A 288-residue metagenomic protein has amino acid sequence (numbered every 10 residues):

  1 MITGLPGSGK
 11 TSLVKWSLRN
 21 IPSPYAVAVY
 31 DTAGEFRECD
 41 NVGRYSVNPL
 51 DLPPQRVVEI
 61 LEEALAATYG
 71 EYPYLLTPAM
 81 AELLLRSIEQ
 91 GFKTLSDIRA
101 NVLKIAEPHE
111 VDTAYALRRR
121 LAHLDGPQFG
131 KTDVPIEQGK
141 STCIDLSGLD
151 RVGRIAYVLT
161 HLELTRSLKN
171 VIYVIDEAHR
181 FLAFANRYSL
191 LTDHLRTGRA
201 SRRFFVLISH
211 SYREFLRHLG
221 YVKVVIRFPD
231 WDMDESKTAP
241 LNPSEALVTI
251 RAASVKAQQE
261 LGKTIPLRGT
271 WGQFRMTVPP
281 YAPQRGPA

Functional and structural regions predicted by a protein language model:
M1-L18, S147-P243: Conserved P-loop NTPase motor cores
M1-L5, T11-Q90: Switch/coupling segment of Walker-type NTPase motor domains
P24-T32, L121-Q128, F205-S209, V225-R227: Short, hydrophobic beta-strand segments that form beta-sheet elements in well-ordered domains
P24-Y25, C39, Q138-K140, R202 (+1 more regions): Short, well-ordered alpha-helix to beta-strand connector turns
A28, T142-I144, Y173: Hydrophobic positions in the central parallel beta-sheet of the AAA+
E35-V42, I136-E137, F215-G220, K237-T238: Short loop/helix-cap segments at secondary-structure boundaries that form the rim of catalytic
L75-G153: Non-catalytic, charge-rich alpha-helical accessory subdomains
K104-I105, F129-S141, A156, P243-A288: Conserved P-loop NTPase motor module
